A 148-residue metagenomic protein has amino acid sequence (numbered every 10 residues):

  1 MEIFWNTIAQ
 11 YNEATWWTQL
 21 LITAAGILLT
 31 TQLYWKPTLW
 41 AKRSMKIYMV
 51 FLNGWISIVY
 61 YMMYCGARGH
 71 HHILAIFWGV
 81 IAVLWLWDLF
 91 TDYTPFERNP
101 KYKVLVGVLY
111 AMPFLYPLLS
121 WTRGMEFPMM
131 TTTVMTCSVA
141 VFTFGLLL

Functional and structural regions predicted by a protein language model:
M1-G66: N-terminal topogenic module of multi-pass integral membrane proteins
L28-L33, F142-L148: Generic transmembrane alpha-helix motif of multi-pass integral membrane proteins
H71-G145: Membrane-proximal helix-loop-helix units in multi-pass membrane proteins
